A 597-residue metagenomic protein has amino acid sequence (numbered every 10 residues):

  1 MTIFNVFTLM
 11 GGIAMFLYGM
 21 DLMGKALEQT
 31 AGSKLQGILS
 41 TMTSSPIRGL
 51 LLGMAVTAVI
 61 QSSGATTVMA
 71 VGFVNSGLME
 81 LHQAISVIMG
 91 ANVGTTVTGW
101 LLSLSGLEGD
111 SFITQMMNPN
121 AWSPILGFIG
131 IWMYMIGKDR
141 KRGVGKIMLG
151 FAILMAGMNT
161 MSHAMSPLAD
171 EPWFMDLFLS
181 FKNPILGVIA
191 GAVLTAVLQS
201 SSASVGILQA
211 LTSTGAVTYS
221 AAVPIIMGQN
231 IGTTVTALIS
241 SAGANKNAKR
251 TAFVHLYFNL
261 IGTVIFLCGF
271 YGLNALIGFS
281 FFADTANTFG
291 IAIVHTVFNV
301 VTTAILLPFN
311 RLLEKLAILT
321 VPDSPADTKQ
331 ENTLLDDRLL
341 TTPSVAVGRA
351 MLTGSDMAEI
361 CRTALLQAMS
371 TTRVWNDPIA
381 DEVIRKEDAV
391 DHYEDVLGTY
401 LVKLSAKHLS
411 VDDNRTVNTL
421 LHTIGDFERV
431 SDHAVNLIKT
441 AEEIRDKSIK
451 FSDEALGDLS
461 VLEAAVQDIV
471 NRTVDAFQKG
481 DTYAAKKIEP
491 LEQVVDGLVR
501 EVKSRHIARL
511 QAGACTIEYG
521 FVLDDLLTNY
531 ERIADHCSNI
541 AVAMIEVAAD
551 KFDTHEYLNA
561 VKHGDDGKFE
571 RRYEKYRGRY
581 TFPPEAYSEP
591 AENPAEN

Functional and structural regions predicted by a protein language model:
M1-F7, G109-A121, F174-L179, S220 (+2 more regions): Interfacial loop-to-helix junctions that mark the boundaries of transmembrane helices in multi-pass membrane
M1-P46, V144-V193, L211-T214: Helix-loop-helix hairpins and the membrane-proximal interhelical loops of multi-pass alpha-helical transport proteins
L9-D21, G53-T57, I125-I136, G150-M161 (+3 more regions): Hydrophobic core segments of alpha-helical transmembrane domains in multi-pass membrane transport and ion-translocation
G24-E28, T57-A65, M165-S166, L194-A203 (+2 more regions): Short helix-coil transition sites and intra-membrane helix breaks within transmembrane domains of multi-pass
S45-M69, P184-I207: Hydrophobic alpha-helical transmembrane segments of multi-pass integral membrane proteins, predominantly secondary
V59-T66, I85-L102, P119-S123, L154 (+5 more regions): Membrane-embedded alpha-helical segments of transport systems, primarily multispan ion/solute transporters
M69-A91, W100-A121, M158, T195-G232 (+3 more regions): Membrane-interfacial helix-loop connectors
M79, S105, V217, G243-K249 (+3 more regions): Cytosolic, long alpha-helical scaffolding segments
